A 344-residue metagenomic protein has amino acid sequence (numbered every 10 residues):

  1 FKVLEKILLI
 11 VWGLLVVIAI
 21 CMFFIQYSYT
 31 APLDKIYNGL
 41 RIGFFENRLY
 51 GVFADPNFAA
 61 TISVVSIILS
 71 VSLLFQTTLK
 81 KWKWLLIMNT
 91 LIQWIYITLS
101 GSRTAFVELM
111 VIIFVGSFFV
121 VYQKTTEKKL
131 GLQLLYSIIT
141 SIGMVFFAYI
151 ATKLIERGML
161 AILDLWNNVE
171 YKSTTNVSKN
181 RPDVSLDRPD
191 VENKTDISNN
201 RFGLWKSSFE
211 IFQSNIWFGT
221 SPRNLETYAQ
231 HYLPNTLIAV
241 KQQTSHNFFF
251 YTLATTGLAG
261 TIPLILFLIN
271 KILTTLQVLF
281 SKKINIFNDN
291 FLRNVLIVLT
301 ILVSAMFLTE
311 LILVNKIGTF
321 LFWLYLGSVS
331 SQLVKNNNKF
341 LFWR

Functional and structural regions predicted by a protein language model:
K2-F44, G51-K124, L130-G131, Y136 (+3 more regions): Alpha-helical transmembrane segments of multi-pass inner-membrane proteins
W12, L85-L91, Q243-N247, T275-T309 (+1 more regions): Loop-to-helix entry and N-terminal half of a specific, functionally important transmembrane alpha helix in multi-pass
V17, F23-Q26, S117-V191, K206-S214 (+1 more regions): A membrane-periplasm/extracellular boundary helix in multi-pass inner-membrane enzymes that assemble envelope glycans
L33-Y37, G43-F45, P189-T256: Long extracytoplasmic/lumenal interhelical loops at the membrane interface of multi-pass membrane proteins
E46-V65, V184-S198, F202: Hydrophobic alpha-helical transmembrane segments
F53-P56, S100-E108, Q243-N247, L308-L321: Membrane-interface catalytic loops of GT-C/OST-like multi-pass glycosylation enzymes that act
L109-S117, R293-R344: Transmembrane alpha-helices of multi-pass inner-membrane enzymes
F118-T126, L233-N235, T256-I301: Hydrophobic transmembrane alpha-helices and their immediate junctions
